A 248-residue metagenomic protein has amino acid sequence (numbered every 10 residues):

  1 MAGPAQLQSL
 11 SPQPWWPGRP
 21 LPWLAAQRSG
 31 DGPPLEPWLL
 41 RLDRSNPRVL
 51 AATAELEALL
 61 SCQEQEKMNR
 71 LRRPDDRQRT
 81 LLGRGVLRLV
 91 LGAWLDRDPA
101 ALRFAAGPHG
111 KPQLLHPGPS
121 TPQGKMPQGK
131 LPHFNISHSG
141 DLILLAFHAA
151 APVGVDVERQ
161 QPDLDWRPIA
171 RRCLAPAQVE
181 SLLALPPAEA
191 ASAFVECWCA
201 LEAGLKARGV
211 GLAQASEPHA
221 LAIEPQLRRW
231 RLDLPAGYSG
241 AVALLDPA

Functional and structural regions predicted by a protein language model:
A2-A248: Core catalytic alpha/beta fold that binds nucleotide/phospho-ligands
